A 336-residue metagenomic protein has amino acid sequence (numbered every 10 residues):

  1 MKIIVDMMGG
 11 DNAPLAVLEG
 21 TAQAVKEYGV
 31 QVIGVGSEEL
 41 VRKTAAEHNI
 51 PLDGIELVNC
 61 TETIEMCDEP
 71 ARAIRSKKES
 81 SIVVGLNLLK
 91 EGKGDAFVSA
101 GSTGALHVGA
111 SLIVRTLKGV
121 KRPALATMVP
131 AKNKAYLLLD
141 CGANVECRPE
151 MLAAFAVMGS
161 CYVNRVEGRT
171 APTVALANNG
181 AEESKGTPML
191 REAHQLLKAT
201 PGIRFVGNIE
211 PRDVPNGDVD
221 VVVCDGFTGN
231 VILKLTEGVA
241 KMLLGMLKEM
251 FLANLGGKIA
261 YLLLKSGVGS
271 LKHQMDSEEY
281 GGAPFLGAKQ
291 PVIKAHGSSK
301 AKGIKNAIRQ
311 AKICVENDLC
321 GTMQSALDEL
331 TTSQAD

Functional and structural regions predicted by a protein language model:
M1-R42: N-terminal phosphate-binding or glycine-rich loops at protein starts, especially the Walker A/P-loop of NTPases
V5-P14, A143-A153, K294-A301: Short, glycine-rich nucleotide/cofactor-binding loops
A13-V17, E79-G92, A96-A110, L117 (+6 more regions): Short glycine/serine/threonine-rich phosphate/pyrophosphate-binding segments that cradle anionic phosphate groups
L15-A16, Q31-I33, E39, V145-G207 (+3 more regions): Glycine-rich phosphate/diphosphate-binding loop of Rossmann-like nucleotide-binding domains
V25-Y28, A46-G54, E167, L197-I203: Short helix-capping segments at alpha-helix termini
N49-G94: Phosphate/nucleotide-donor binding subsite
S111-A124, M128-L138, D218-V222, G226-A335: Glycine-rich phosphate/nucleotide-binding loop
